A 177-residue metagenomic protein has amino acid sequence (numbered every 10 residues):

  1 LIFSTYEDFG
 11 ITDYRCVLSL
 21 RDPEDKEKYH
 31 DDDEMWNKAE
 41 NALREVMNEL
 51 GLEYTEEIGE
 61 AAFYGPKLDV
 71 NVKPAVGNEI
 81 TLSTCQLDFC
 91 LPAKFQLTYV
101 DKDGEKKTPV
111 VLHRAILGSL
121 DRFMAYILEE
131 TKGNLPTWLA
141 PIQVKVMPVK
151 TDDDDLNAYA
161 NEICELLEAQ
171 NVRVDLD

Functional and structural regions predicted by a protein language model:
L1-D177: NTP/phosphate- and nucleic-acid-binding module
